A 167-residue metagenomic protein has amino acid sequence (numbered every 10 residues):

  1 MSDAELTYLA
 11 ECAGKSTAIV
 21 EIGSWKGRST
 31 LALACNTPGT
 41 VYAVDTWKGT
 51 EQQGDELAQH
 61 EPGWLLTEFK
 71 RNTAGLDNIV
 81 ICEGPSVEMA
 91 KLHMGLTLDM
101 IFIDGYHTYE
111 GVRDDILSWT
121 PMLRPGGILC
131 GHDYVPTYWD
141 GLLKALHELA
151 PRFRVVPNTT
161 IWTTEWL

Functional and structural regions predicted by a protein language model:
A4-L167: S-adenosylmethionine/decaboxylated-SAM
